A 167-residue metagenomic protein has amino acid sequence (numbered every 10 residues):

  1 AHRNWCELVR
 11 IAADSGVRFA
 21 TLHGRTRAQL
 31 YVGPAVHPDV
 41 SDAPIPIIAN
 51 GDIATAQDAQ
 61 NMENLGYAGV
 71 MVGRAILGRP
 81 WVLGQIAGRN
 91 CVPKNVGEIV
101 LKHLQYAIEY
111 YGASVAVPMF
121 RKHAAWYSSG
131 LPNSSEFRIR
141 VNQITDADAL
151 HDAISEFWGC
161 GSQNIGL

Functional and structural regions predicted by a protein language model:
H2-R3, Y31-A35: Short, solvent-exposed loop/turn segments at secondary-structure boundaries
N4-F19, D42-A49, I53-L167: Alpha/beta catalytic cores of nucleotide-metabolism and tRNA/nucleoside-modifying enzymes
L22-V32: Glycine-rich, proline-tolerant flexible connector loops at the mouths of alpha/beta enzymes
H37-V40: Short, intrinsically disordered, charge-balanced linker/junction segments flanking boundaries in proteins
